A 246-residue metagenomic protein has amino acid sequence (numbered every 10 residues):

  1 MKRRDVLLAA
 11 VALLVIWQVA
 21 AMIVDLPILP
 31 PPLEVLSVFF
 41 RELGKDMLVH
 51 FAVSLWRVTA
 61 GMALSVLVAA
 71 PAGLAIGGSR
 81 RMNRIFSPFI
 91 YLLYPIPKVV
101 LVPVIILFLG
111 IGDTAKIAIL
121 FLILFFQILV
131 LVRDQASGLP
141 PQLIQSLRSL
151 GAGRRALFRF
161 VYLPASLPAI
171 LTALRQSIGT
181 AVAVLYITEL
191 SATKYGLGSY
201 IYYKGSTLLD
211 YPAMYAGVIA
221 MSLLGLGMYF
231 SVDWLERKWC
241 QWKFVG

Functional and structural regions predicted by a protein language model:
M1-I23: N-terminal signal-anchor transmembrane alpha helix
I23-L64: Periplasmic/extracellular loop-to-transmembrane helix junction in inner-membrane transport proteins
G61-I90: Transmembrane-helix boundary motif in ABC transporter permease subunits
R80, T172, Y215-G246: C-terminal transmembrane helix and the adjacent membrane-cytosol boundary/short C-terminal tail of inner/organellar
Y91-Q127, D134-Q135: Generic hydrophobic transmembrane alpha-helix motif, especially the helices
A118, L122, R155-T188: Transmembrane alpha-helices
L131-A173: Short cytoplasmic-facing helical segments at TM-TM junctions of multi-pass membrane proteins
A173-S222, F230: Non-cytoplasmic
